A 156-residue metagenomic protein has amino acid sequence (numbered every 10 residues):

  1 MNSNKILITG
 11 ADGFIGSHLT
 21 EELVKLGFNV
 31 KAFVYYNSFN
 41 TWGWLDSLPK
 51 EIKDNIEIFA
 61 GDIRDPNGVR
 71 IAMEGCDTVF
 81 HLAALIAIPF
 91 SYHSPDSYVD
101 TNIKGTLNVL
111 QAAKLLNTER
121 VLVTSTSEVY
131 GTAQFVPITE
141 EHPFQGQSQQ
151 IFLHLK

Functional and structural regions predicted by a protein language model:
M1-K156: N-terminal Rossmann-like NAD(P)+-binding domain of SDR-like oxidoreductases, especially those catalyzing
